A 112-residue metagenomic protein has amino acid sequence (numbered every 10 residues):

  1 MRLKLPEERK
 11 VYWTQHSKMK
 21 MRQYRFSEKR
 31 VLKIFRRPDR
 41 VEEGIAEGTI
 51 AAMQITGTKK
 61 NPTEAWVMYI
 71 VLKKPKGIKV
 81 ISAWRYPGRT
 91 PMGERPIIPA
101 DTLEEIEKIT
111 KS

Functional and structural regions predicted by a protein language model:
M1-S112: Ribonuclease/tRNase effector modules and their secretory precursors
